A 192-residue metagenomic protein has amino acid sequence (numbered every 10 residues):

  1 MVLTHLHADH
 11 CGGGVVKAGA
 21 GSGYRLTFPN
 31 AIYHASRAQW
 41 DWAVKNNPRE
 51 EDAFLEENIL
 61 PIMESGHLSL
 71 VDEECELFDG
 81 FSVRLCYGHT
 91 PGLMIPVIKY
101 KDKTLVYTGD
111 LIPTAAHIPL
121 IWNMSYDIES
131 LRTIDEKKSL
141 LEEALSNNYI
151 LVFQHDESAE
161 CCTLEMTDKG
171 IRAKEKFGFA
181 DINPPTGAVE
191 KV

Functional and structural regions predicted by a protein language model:
M1-D9: Metallo-beta-lactamase
H5, Y33, C86, P96 (+3 more regions): Divalent metal-coordination and catalytic microenvironments
A8, G12, G92, P113: Short active-site segment of divalent metal-dependent hydrolases/proteases that encodes the spacing between
G12-G23, T163-L164: Metal-dependent catalytic neighborhoods of phosphoester/phosphodiester hydrolases
G19-L85, R132-Y149: Metallo-beta-lactamase
S22-L26, I95-D102: Short amphipathic alpha-helices and their capping/turn segments at secondary-structure boundaries
F81-Y87, L105-D110: Active-site-proximal beta-strand elements of phosphoester/diester hydrolases
K101-V192: Cap/insert and terminal regions of metallo-dependent hydrolase folds
